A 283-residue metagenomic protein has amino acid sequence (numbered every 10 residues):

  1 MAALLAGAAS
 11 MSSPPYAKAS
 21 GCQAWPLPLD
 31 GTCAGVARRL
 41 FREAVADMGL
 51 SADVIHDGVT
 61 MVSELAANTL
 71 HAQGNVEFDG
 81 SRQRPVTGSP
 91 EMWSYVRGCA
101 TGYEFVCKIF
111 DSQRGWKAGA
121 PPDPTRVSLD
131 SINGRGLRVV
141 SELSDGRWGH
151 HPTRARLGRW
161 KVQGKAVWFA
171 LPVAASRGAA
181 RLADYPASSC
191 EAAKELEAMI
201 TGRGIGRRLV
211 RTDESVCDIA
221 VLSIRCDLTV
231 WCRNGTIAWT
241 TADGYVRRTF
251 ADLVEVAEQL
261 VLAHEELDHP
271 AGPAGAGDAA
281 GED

Functional and structural regions predicted by a protein language model:
M1-C22, A72-D184, L267-D283: Conserved beta-strand-loop-beta-strand hairpin that lines the nucleotide-binding pocket of ATP/GTP-utilizing enzymes
W25-V36: STAS-typified acidic loop motif
R39-S63: Conserved short strand/loop->alpha-helix "switch" segment adjacent to the catalytic nucleotide/phosphoryl-transfer site
A174-V216, V246-R247, D278-D283: Negatively charged, low-complexity tracts enriched in Asp/Glu with abundant Ser/Thr
T212-D227: Short, structured protein-protein interaction patches enriched in aromatics and acidic/basic residues, typified by
C226-A251: Intrinsically disordered, low-complexity regulatory segments enriched in Ser/Thr/Pro and charged residues
A242-D283: Ampiphathic alpha-helical segments that act as solvent-exposed interaction surfaces
